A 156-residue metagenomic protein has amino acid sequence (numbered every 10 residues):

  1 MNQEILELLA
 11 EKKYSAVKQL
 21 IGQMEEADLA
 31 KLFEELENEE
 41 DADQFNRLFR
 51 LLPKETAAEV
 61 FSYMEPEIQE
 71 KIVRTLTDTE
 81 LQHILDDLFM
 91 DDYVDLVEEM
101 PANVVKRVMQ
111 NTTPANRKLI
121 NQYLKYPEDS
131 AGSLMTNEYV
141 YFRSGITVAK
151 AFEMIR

Functional and structural regions predicted by a protein language model:
M1-R156: Hydrophobic packing positions in regular secondary-structure scaffolds
